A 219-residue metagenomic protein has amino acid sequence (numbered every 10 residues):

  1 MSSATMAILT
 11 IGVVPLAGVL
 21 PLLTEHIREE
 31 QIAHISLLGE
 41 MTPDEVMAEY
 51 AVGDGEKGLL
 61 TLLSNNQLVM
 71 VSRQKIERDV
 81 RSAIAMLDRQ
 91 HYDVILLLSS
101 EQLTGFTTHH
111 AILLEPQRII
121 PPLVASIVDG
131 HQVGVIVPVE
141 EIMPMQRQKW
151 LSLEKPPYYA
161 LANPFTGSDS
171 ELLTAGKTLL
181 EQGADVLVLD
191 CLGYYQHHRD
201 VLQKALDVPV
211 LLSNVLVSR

Functional and structural regions predicted by a protein language model:
S2-M70, I136-T166: N-terminal glycine-rich anion-binding loop in soluble enzyme alpha/beta folds
S3, I35-T42, I76-I84, R118-E141: A short, flexible N-terminal coil/short beta segment enriched in small residues
E30-I35, I112-R118, K155-L161, L206-V215: Short hydrophobic/aromatic-enriched beta-strand-loop microsegments
E40, D129-G130, P164-G167, V210-R219: Short, flexible loop segments at boundaries between secondary-structure elements
V71-Q117, D185-R199: N-terminal glycine-rich phosphate/adenylate-binding segment common to multiple enzyme folds
R78, F165-K177: Structural motif
G105, A111-E154, P164: Conserved beta-alpha
V186, Y195-R219: Long hydrophobic alpha-helical segments typical of transmembrane helices together with their membrane-interfacial
